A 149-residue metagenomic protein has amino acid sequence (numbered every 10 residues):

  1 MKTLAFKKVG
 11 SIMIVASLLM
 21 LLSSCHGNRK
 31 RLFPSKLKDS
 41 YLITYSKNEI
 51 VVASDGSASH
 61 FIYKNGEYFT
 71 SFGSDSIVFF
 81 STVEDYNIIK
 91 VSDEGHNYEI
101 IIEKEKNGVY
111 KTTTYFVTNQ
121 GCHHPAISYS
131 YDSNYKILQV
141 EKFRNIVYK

Functional and structural regions predicted by a protein language model:
K2-M13: Bacterial N-terminal signal peptides that target proteins for export
S11-I14, T118-Q120: Generic structural signal for short, flexible, solvent-exposed coil/loop and linker residues
L21-S24: C-terminal motif of bacterial Sec signal peptides marking the signal peptidase cleavage site
H26-K149: Conserved functional acidic sites
